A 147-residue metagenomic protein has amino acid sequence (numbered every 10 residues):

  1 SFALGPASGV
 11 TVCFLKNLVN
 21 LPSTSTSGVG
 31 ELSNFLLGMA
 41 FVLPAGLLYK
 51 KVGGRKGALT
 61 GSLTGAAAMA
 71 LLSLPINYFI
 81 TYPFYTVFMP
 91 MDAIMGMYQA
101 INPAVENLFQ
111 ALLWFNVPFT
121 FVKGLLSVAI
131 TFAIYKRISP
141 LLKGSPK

Functional and structural regions predicted by a protein language model:
S1-K147: Loop-helix junctions at membrane interfaces
